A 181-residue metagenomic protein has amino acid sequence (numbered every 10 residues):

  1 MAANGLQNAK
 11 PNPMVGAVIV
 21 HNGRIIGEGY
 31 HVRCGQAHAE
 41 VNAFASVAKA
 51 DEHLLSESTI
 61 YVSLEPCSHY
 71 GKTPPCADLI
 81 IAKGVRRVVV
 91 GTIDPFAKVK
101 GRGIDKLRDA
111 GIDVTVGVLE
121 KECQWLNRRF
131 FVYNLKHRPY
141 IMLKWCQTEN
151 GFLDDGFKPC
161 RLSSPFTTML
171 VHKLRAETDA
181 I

Functional and structural regions predicted by a protein language model:
M1-N8, I25, D51, S56 (+1 more regions): Zinc-dependent deaminase
M1-Q36: Flexible, acidic/Gly-rich N-terminal and inter-domain linker regions that tether and position cofactor-handling modules
G16-V18, V62-S63, K144-T148: Short beta-strand segments
N22, E65, I93: Cofactor-binding loop segments of dinucleotide-utilizing enzymes, especially the Rossmann-like FAD- and NAD(P)+-binding
Y30, A37-H38, I60-L79: Local cysteine-cluster metal-coordination motifs and their immediate loop/turn environment, predominantly Fe-S cluster
R33-A45, S163-V171: A short, polar/charged loop-to-alpha-helix boundary motif
A43-Y70: Mobile, glycine- and charge-enriched loop segments and immediately flanking short secondary-structure elements within
